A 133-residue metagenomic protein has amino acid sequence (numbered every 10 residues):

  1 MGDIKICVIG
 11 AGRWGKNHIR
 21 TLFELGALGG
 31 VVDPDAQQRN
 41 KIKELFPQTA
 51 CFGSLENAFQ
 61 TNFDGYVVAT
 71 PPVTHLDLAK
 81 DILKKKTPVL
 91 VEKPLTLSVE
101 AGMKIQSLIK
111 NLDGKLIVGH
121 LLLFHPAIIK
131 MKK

Functional and structural regions predicted by a protein language model:
M1-F46: N-terminal Rossmann-like dinucleotide-binding module
C7-I9, L90, I117: Conserved hydrophobic packing residues within short motifs/helices of P-loop NTPase cores of ABC-family ATPases
L28-G29, C51, V89, L116: Hydrophobic/aromatic residues located in beta-strands of well-ordered beta-sheets within soluble catalytic
K43-E44, I82, I109: A generic structural signal for well-ordered alpha-helical segments
T49-Q106: Beta-loop-alpha module in the N-terminal Rossmann-like domain of NAD(P)-dependent dehydrogenases, especially those
T96-K133: A contiguous active-site-proximal alpha/beta segment in oxidoreductase catalytic domains
